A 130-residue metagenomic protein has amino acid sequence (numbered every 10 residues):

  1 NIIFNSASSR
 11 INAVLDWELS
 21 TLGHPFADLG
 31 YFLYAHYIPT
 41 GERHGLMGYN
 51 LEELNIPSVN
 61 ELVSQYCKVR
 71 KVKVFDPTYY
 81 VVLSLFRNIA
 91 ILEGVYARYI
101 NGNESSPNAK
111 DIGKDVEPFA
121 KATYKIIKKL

Functional and structural regions predicted by a protein language model:
N1-A27, Y31-L33: Active-site acidic catalytic loop and adjacent metal/ATP-binding pocket of ATP-dependent phosphoryl transfer enzymes
I3-N12, K71-V74, A109, K128-L130: Conserved NTP-binding catalytic cores of kinases and kinase-like/nucleotidyltransferase enzymes across multiple kinase
I11-V14, S58-K73, P118, T123: Short amphipathic alpha-helical segments and their helix-coil junctions
T21, L51-L54, N108-D111: Pocket-edge positions in alpha/beta enzyme catalytic cores
F26-R70, S84-G102: Active-site activation/catalytic loop segments of kinase-like enzymes and analogous catalytic loops in related
G41-G45, F75-D76, N108: Short, hydrophobic secondary-structure boundary micro-motifs
V72-S84: All-alpha amphipathic helical-bundle segments outside canonical DNA-binding/catalytic cores that form hydrophobic
G94, R98-L130: Regulatory N- and C-terminal appendages and interdomain linkers associated with kinase/kinase-like NTP transferase
